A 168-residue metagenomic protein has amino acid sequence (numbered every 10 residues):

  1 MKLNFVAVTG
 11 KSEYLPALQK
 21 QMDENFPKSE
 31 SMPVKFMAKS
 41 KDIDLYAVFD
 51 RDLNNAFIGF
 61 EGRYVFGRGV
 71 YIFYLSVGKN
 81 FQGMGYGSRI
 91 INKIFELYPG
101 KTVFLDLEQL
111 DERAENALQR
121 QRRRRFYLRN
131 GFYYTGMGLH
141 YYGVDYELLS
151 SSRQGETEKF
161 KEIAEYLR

Functional and structural regions predicted by a protein language model:
M1-M32, E158-Y166: Short amphipathic alpha-helix that is part of the acyltransferase structural core
L3, D52-F60, V70: Glycine-rich phosphate/pyrophosphate-binding loop shared by adenosine-nucleotide-utilizing enzymes
K20-D50: Active-site rim helix/loop that mediates acceptor-substrate recognition in acyltransferases
Y64-I72, Q82, G100-K101: A conserved beta-turn-beta hairpin within the catalytic core of GNAT-like acetyltransferases that forms part
R68-K79, D106-E108: Conserved acetyl-CoA binding element of GNAT-fold acetyltransferases
V77, G83-L97: Conserved acetyl-CoA-binding loop-helix of GNAT-fold acetyltransferases
Y98-Q119: Conserved GNAT acetyl-CoA-binding A-motif
R120, G136-R168: C-terminal "cap" of GNAT-fold acetyltransferases
